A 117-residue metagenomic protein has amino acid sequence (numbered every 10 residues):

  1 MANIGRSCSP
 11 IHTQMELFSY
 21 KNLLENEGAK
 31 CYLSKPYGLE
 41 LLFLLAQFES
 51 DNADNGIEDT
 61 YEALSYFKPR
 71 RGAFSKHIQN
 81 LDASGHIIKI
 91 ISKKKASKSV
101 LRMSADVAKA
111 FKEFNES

Functional and structural regions predicted by a protein language model:
M1-N22, F114-S117: Long, low-complexity, charge-rich intrinsically disordered regions
Q14-L45: Short alpha-helical segments that sit at the start of domains
S34-Y37, F74, S99, M103: Short, conserved alpha-helical segments within structured domains
A46-S50: Regular secondary-structure segments
D51-S65: Short acidic, hydrophobic short linear motifs in intrinsically disordered regions
F67-A83: Short amphipathic alpha-helical interaction segments
D82-S92: A short, conserved structural fragment
S92-N115: Short, cationic-aromatic polyanion-contact patches
